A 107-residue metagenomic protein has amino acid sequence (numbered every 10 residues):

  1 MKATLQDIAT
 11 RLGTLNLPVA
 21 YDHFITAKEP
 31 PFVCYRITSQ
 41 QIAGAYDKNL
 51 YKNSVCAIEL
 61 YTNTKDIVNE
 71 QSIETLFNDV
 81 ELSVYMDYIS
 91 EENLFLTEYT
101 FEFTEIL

Functional and structural regions predicted by a protein language model:
M1-K48, N63, N69: Small/polar-rich, solvent-exposed N-terminal microdomains that initiate assembly or binding
T38-Q41, K52-A57, F77-V80, T104: Short, low-complexity, polar/charged sequence segments that are solvent-exposed and flexible
G44-D47, I58-T62, L82-M86: Glycine-rich loops and low-complexity Gly/Arg-rich segments that provide flexible linkers or classic glycine-based
Y46-N49, S90-E92: Short, solvent-exposed beta-strand/turn "edge" segments of beta-rich domains on protein surfaces
K52-T64, F95-E105: Oligomerization/assembly interface segments of phage tail-like spikes and tubes
E74-L107: Acidic-leaning, charged glycine-interspersed low-complexity segments
